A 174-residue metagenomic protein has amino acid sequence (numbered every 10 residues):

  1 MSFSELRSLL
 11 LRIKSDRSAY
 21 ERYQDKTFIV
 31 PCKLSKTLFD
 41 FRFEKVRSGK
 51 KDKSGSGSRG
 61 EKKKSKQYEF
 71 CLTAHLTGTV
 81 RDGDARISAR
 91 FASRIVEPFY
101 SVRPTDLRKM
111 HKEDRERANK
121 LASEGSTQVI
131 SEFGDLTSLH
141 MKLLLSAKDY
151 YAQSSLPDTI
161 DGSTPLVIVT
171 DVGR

Functional and structural regions predicted by a protein language model:
M1-L76, K120, E124-E132, A147 (+1 more regions): OB-fold nucleic-acid-binding modules
T27-P31, H75-T77, R86-S88, S138-K142: Beta-strand-rich binding-surface signature of beta-sandwich/beta-barrel folds used to engage anionic ligands
F41, I87-A89, P98, A152: Intrinsically disordered, low-complexity acidic/polar segments
S54-G55, R94-R108, G173-R174: Aromatic/acidic cage segments in peptide-binding pockets
Q67, T79, F91: Alpha-helical structural modules in large enzymes and assemblies
D82-D84: Acidic/polar residues in short coil/turn loops that connect beta-strands within repeat-based beta-sheet scaffolds
F91-S93, L145: Active-site proximal loops enriched in glycine and acidic residues that flank catalytic Cys/His/Asp and coordinate
F99-L144: Short nucleic-acid-contacting surface segments enriched for D/E, G, S/T with interspersed K/R
